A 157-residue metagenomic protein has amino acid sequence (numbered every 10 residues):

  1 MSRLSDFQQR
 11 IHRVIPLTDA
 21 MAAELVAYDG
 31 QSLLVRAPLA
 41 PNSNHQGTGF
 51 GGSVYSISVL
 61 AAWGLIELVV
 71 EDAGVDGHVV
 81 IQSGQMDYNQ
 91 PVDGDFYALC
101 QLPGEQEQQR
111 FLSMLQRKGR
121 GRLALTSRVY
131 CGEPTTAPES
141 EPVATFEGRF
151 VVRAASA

Functional and structural regions predicted by a protein language model:
M1-P16: Extreme N-terminal tail/first-helix region
L17-G49: Catalytic strand-loop segment that frames the active site of acyl-thioester-processing enzymes
D19-A23, Q82-Y88, R110-L112: Short structured motifs
Y28-Q31, P91-D95, G132-E139: A short, structured loop/turn motif at beta-sheet edges
V35, Q82-G84, A98, L123-L125 (+1 more regions): Hydrophobic residues positioned within well-ordered beta-strands of beta-sheet architectures
G52-A73: Active-site helix/loop of acyl-thioester processing domains in fatty-acid/polyketide metabolism, spanning hotdog-fold
E67-E107: Hydrophobic beta-strand-centered segment that forms part of the acyl-chain substrate-binding groove
P103-A157: HotDog/MaoC-like acyl-thioester-processing domains
